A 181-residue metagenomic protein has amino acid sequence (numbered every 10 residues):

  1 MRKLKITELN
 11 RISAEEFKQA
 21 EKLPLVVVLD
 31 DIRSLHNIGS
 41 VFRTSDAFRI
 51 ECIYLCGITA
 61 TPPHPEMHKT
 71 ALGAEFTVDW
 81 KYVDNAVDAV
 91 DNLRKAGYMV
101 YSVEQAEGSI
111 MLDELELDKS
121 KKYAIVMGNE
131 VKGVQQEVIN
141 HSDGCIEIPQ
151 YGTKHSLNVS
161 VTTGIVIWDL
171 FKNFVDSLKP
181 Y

Functional and structural regions predicted by a protein language model:
M1-Y181: Post-transcriptional modification and biogenesis factors for structured RNAs of the translation apparatus
